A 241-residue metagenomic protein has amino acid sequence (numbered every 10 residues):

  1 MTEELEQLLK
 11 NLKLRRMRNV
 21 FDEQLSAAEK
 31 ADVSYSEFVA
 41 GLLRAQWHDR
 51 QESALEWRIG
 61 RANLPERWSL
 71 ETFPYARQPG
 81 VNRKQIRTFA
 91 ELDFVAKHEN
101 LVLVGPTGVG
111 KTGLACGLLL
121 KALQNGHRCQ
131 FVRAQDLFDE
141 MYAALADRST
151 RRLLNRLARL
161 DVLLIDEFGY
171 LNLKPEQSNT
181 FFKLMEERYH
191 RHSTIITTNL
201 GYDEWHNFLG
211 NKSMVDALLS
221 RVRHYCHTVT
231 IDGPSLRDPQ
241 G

Functional and structural regions predicted by a protein language model:
M1-Q7, P239-G241: Intrinsically disordered, low-complexity and often Lys/Arg-enriched segments
E4-Q7, V20-A27, T72, N100-V104 (+1 more regions): Short hinge/gating elements
K10, L14-P65: Interdomain "pre-motor" coupling segment immediately N-terminal to P-loop NTPase/helicase cores
A54, V81-R159, F208-L209: Conserved P-loop
A62-P74: Conserved adenine-nucleotide phosphate-binding loops and their immediately adjacent elements
H127-R128, V132, D136-R159, F168-G241: Replace "adjacent to P-loop NTPase cores in ATP/GTP-dependent enzymes" with "adjacent to NTP-binding cores
V162: Walker B motif beta-strand of ABC-family P-loop ATPases
